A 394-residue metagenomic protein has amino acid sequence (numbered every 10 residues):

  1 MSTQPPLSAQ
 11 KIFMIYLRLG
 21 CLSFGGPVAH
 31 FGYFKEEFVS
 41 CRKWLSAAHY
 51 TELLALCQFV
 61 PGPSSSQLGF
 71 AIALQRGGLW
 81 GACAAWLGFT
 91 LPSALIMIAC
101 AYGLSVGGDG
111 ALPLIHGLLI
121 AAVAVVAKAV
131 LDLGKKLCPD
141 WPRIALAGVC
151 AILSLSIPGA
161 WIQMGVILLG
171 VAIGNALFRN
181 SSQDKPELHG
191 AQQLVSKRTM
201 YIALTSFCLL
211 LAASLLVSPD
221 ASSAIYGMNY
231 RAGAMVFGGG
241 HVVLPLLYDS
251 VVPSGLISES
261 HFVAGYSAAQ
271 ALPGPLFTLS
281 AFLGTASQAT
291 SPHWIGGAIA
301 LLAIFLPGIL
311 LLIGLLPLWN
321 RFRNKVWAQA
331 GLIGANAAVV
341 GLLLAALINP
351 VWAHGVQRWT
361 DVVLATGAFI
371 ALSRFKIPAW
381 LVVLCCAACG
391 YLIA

Functional and structural regions predicted by a protein language model:
M1-V60, A71-A394: Multi-pass membrane proteins that catalyze or facilitate reactions on polyprenyl-/lipid-phosphate substrates and their
S64-Q67: Conserved beta-loop-alpha segment that forms the PLP phosphate-binding cup at the N-terminus of a helix
